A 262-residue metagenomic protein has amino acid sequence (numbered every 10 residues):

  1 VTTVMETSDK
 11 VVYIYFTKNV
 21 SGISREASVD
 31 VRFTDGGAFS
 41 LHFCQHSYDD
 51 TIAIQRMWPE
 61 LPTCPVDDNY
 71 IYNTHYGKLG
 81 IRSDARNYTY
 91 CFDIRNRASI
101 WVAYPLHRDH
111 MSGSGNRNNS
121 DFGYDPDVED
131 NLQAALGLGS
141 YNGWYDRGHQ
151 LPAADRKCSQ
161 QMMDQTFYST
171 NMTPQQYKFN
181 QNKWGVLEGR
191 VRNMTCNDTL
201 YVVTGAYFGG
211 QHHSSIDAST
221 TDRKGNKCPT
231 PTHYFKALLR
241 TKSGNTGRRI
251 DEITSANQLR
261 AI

Functional and structural regions predicted by a protein language model:
V1-Y13: Surface-exposed binding patches on compact interaction domains or structured appendages
T2-V4, H42, Y48: Extracellular ectodomain segments of secreted/surface proteins
V4-E6, S21, P229: Hydrophobic beta-strand core residues of beta-sandwich domains
V11-F16, S83: Generic recognition of long tandem-repeat/solenoid scaffolds
V11-Y13, S28, A38-H42: Well-ordered beta-strand positions in beta-sheet-rich domains
T17-S24: Surface-exposed, short loops/turns at beta-strand junctions within beta-sandwich domains
K18, F33-G37: Surface-exposed loop/turn motifs at beta-strand-loop junctions within extracellular Ig-like and Fibronectin type III
S24-F33, C44-I262: Domain-level detector for secreted/extracellular nuclease and nuclease-toxin modules, and for the ENPP-like C-terminal
